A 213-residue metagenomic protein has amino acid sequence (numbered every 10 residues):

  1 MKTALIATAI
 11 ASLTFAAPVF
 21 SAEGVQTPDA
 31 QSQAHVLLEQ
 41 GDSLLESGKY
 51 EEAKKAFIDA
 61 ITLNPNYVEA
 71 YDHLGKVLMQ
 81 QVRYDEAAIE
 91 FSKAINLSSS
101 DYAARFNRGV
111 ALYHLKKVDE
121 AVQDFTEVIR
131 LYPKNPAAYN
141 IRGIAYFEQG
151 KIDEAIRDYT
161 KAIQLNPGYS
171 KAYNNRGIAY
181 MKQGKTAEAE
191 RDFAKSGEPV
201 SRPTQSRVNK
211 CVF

Functional and structural regions predicted by a protein language model:
I6, I10, A22-Q33, M181-F213: Terminal, low-structured helical/coil segments at or just beyond the last alpha-helical repeat
S32-E69, H73-K76, Q80: Alpha-helical segment of the N-proximal tetratricopeptide repeat
Q33-H35, V68-E69, Y102-A103, P136-A137 (+2 more regions): Helix-start (N-cap) detector for alpha-helical repeat units in TPR-like alpha-solenoids, especially tetratricopeptide
S47-D59, Q80-K93, H114-E127, Q149-K161 (+1 more regions): Structural signature of tandem alpha-helical TPR/SEL1-like repeats, specifically the intra-repeat loop/turn
